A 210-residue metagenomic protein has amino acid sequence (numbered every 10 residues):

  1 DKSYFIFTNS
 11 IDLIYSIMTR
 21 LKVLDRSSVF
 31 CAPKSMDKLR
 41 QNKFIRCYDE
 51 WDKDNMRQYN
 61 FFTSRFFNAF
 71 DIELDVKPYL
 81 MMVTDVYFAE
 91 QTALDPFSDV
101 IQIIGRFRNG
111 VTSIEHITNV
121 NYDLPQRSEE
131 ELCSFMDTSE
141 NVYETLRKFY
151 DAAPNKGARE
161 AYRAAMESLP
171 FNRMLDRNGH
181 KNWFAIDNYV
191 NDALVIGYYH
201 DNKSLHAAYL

Functional and structural regions predicted by a protein language model:
D1-K22: Conserved strand-helix element at the start of the C-terminal RecA-like helicase core
N9-I11, S28-Y48, T63-F66: Conserved helicase motor
I11-I14, K34-D37, R65-F70, D85-A93 (+1 more regions): Short acidic, S/G/P-rich loop/turn micro-motifs used as interaction or catalytic elements
D25, D75-P78, N109-I114: Short glycine-/polar-rich loops that comprise or flank the Walker A/P-loop and associated switch/sensor motifs
D54-F70: Conserved two-lobed SF2 helicase motor
D71-D85: A short beta-strand element within the Helicase C-terminal
Y87-T112: Conserved SF2 helicase motif VI
L132-L210: The feature captures the C-terminal accessory region of ATP-dependent helicases and related nucleic-acid translocases
